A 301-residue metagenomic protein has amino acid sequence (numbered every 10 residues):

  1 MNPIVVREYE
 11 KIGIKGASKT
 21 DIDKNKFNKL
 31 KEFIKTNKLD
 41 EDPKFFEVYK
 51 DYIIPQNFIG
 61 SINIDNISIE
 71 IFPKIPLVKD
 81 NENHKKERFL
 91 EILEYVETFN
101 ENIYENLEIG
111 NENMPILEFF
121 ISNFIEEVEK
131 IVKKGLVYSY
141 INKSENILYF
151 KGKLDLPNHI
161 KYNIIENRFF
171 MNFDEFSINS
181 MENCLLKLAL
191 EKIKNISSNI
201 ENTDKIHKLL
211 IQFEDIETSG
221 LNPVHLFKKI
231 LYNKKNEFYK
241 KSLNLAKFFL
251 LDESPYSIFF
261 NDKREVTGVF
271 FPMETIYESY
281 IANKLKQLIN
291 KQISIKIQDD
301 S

Functional and structural regions predicted by a protein language model:
M1-K228, F238-F259: Terminal, charged accessory segments of proteins
G16-E41, G268-D300: Acidic-basic catalytic patches of nuclease active cores, encompassing PD-(D/E)XK and other metal-cofactor nuclease
F227-K284, I289: Solvent-exposed, charged helical/coil patches that constitute nucleic-acid or partner-interaction surfaces
